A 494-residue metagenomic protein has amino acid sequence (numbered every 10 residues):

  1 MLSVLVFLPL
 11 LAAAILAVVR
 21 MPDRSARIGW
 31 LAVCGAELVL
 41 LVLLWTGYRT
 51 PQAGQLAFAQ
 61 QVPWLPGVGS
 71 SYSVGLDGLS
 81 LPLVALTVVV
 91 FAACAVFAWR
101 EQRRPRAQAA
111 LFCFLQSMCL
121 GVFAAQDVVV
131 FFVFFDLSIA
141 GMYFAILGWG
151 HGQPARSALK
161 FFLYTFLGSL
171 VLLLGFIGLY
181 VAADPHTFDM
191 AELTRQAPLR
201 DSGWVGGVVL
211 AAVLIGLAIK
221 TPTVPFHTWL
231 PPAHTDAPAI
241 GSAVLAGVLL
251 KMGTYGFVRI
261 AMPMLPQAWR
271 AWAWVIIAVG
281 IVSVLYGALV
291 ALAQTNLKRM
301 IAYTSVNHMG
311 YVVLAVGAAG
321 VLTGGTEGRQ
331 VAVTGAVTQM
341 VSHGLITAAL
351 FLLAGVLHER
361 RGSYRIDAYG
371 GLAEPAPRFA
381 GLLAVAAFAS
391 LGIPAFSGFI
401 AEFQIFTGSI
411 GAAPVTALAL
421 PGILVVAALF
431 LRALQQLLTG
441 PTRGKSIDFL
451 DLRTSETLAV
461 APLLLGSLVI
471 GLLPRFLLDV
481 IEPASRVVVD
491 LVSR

Functional and structural regions predicted by a protein language model:
M1, I15-F112, D189-T194, R486-V487: Transmembrane helix-loop-helix hairpins at membrane boundaries of multipass inner-membrane proteins
M1-L8, L76-T87, V128-G141, G206-I219 (+2 more regions): Structural signature of hydrophobic alpha-helical transmembrane segments
S3-V19, L31-L44, V84-A98, L115-S117 (+5 more regions): Central hydrophobic cores of alpha-helical transmembrane segments in multi-pass inner-membrane proteins across all
A13-V18, A95-V96, S117-G121, F144-A145 (+6 more regions): Alpha-helical transmembrane segments of multipass membrane proteins
M21-E37, E101-F114, V129-F132, G150-V171 (+6 more regions): Membrane-interfacial loop-to-helix junctions in multi-pass inner-membrane proteins
D23-R24, A107-F114, M118-S202, V290-S363: Alpha-helical multi-pass transmembrane bundles of energy-transducing inner-membrane proteins
R49-S70, L137, S169-H227, P232 (+7 more regions): Juxtamembrane/interfacial segments at transmembrane-helix boundaries in multi-pass membrane proteins
V224, T347-L353, P414-D448: Predominantly late transmembrane helices and immediately cytosolic-facing juxtamembrane segments
